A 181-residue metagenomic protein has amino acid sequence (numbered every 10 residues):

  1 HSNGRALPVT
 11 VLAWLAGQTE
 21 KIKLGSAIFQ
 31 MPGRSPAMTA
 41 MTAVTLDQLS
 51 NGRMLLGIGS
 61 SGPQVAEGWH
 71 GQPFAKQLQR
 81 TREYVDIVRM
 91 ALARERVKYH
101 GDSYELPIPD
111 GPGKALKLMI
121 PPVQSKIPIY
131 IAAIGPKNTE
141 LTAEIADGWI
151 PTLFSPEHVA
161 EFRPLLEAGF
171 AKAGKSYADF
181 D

Functional and structural regions predicted by a protein language model:
H1-D181: Active-site-adjacent structural elements that line small-molecule/cofactor binding pockets in enzymes
